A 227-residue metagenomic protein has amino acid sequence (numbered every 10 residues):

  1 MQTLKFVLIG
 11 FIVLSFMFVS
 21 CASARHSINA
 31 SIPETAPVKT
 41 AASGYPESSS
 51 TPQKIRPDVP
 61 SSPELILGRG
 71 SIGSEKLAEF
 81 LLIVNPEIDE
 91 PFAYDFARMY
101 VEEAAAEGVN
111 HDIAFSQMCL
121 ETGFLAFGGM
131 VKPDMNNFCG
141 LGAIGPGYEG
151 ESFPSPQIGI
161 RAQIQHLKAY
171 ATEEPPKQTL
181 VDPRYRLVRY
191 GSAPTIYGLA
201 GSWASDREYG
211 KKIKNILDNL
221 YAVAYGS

Functional and structural regions predicted by a protein language model:
M1-T3: N-terminal secretory signal peptides that target proteins for export/translocation
K5-F6, I12, V19-S227: Catalytic cores of secreted/periplasmic lytic hydrolases that degrade extracellular macromolecules
